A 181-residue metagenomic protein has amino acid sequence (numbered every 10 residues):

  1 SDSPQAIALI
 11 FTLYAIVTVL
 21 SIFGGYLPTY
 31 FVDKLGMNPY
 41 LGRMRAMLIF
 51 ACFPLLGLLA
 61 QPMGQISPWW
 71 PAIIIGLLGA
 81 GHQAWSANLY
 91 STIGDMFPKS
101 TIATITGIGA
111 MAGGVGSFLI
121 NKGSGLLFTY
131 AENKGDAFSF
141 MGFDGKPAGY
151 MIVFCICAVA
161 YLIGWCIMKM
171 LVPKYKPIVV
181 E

Functional and structural regions predicted by a protein language model:
P4-Q5, K99-G109: Loop-to-transmembrane helix entry/capping segments in MFS-fold secondary transporters and related SLC/MFSD carriers
I7-D33, F50: Transmembrane alpha-helices of Major Facilitator/SLC transporters
T12-V19, G76, G107-V115: Transmembrane alpha-helical cores of Major Facilitator Superfamily
L27-P28, V32, G123-N133: Interfacial helix-cap and linker-helix signal at transmembrane-aqueous boundaries of multi-pass secondary transporters
D33-K34, I93-I102: Paired intracellular helix-loop junctions of major facilitator superfamily
P39-R45, L126-V159: A membrane-interface helix-boundary motif in multi-pass transporters
Y40-L89: C-terminal transmembrane helical hairpin of 12-TM major facilitator-type secondary transporters
L55-M63, Y150-E181: Multi-pass alpha-helical transporter architecture, strongest for 12-TM Major Facilitator/SLC carriers used
